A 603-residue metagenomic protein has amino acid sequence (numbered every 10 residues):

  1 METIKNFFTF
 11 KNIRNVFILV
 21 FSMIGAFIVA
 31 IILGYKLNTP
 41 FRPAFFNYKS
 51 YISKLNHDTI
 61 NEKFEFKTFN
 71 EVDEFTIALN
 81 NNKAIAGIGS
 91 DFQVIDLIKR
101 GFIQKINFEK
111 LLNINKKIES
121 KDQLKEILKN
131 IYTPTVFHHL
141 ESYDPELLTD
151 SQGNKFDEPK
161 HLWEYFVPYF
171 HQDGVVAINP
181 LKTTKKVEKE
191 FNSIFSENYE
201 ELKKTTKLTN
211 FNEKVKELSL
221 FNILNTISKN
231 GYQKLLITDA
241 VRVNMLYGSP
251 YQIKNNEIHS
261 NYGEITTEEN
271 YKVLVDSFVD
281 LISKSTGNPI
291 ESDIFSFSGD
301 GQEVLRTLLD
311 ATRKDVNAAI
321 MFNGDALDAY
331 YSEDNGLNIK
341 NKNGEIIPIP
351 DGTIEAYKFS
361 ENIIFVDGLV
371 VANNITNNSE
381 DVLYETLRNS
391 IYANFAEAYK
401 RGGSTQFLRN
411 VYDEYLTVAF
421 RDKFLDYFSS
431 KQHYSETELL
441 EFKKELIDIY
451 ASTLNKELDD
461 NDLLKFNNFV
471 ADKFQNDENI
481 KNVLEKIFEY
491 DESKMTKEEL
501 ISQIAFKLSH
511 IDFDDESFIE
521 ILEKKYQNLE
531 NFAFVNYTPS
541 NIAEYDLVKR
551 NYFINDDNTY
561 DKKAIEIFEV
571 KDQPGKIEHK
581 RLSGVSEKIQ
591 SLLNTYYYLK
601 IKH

Functional and structural regions predicted by a protein language model:
E2-M23, F27, N373-H603: Extracellular/periplasmic juxtamembrane helices and adjacent flexible linkers that interface with membrane partners
R14-N15, I31-E126, Q302-L308: Early extracytoplasmic/lumenal segment of secretory-pathway proteins
K49-I52, D73, D91-D96, D173-G174 (+5 more regions): Solvent-exposed loop/turn segments at secondary-structure junctions within structured extracellular/periplasmic domains
H57-T59, D73-G87, V94-R100, F297-L337 (+6 more regions): Short helices/loops that flank or line small-molecule/ion binding pockets
K83-A86, D91, I103-S196, I354-S360 (+2 more regions): A structural signal for short loop-to-beta-strand junctions that line the ligand-binding cleft of periplasmic/secreted
Q93, K207-L208, K216-E355: Ligand-binding pocket segment of bilobal, Venus flytrap-like solute-binding proteins
T183-I227: Flexible hinge/capping segments at coil-to-helix
D293-T376, N410-V411, Y415-D460, L464-N467: Extracytoplasmic/periplasmic substrate-binding proteins
